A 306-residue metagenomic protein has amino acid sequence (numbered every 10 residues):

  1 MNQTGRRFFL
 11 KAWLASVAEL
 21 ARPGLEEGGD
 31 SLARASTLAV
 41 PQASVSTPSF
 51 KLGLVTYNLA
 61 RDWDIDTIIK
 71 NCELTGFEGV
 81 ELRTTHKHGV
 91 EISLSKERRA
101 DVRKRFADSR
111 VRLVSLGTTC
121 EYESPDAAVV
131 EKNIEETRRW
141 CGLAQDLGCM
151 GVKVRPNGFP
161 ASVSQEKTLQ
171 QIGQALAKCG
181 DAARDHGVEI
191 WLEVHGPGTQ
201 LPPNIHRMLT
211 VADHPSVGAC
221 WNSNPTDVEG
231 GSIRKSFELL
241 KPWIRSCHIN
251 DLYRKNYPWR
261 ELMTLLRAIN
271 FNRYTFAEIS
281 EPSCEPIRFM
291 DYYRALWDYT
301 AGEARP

Functional and structural regions predicted by a protein language model:
N2-G24, G29-G53, A60-G76, T199-P306: Histidine-acidic metal/acid-base catalytic patches
F8, W13-E19, S44-S46, D66-I69 (+6 more regions): Active-site acidic/histidine proton-transfer and metal-coordination neighborhood in alpha/beta enzyme cores
Y57-N58, E91-I92, V130, L169 (+2 more regions): A generic secondary-structure micro-motif detector that highlights 1-2 residue hydrophobic/ambivalent hotspots embedded
E78, R112, M150, N272-R273: Short acidic/polar active-site loop segments enriched in Thr and Asp
E81, S115-G117, K153, H248 (+1 more regions): Conserved beta-strand positions in the central sheet of alpha/beta enzyme cores
R83-R103, N157-V163: Glycine-rich, proline-tolerant flexible connector loops at the mouths of alpha/beta enzymes
T85, E121, N157, L252 (+1 more regions): Flexible loop residues that form catalytic and substrate-binding hotspots at small-molecule/glycan-binding clefts
